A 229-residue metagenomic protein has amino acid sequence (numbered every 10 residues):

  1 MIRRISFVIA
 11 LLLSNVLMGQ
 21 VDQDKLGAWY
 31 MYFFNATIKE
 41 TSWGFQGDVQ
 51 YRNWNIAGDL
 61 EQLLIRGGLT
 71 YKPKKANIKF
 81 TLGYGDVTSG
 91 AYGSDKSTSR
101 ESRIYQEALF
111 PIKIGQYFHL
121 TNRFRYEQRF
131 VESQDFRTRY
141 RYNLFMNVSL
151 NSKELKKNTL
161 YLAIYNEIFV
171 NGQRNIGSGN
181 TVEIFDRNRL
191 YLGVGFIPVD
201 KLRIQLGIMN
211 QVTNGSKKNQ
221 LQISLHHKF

Functional and structural regions predicted by a protein language model:
M1-D22, F229: Bacterial Sec-dependent N-terminal signal peptides
Q20-G83: Start-of-domain marker
D24-Y30, E61-I65, R100-I104, F136-Y142 (+2 more regions): Residues that define the transmembrane beta-barrel architecture of outer-membrane proteins
Y32-A36, G67-Y71, Q106-F110, Y126 (+3 more regions): Residues on the lipid-exposed face of transmembrane beta-strands in outer-membrane beta-barrel proteins
T37-W43, K72-N77, K113-L120, L150-L160 (+1 more regions): Short loop/turn motifs that connect adjacent beta-strands in outer-membrane beta-barrel proteins
F45-V49, F80-L82, A108, N122-F124 (+3 more regions): Membrane-embedded beta-strand positions of outer-membrane beta-barrel proteins
V49-N55, P73, Y84-G90, I112 (+4 more regions): Transmembrane beta-strands of outer-membrane beta-barrel pores
H119, R123-R203: Outer-membrane beta-barrel transmembrane domain signature
